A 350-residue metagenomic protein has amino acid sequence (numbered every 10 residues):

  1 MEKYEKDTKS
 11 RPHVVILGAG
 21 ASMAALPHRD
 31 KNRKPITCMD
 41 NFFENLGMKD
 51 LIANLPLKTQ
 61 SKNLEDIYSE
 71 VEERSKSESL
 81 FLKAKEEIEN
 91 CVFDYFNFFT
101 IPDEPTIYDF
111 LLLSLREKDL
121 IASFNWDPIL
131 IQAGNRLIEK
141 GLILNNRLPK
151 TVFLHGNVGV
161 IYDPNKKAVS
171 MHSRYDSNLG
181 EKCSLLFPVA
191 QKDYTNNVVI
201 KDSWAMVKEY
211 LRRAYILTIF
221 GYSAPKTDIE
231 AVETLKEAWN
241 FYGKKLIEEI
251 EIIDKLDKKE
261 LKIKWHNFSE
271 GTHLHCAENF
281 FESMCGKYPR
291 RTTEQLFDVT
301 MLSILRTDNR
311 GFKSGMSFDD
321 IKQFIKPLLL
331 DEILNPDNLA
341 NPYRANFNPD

Functional and structural regions predicted by a protein language model:
M1-L17, A21-A25, M206-D350: SIR2/sirtuin-family catalytic core signature
M1-Q132, I138-E139, D350: Gly/serine-rich nucleotide phosphate-binding loop at the start of the catalytic core of nucleotide/ADP-ribose-handling
K9-R11, K31-A53, N165-A168, E181-S184 (+2 more regions): Metal-dependent nucleotidyl/phosphoryl-transfer cores and adjacent nucleic-acid-binding surfaces
V14-G18, L120-N125, I143-N145, K150-H155 (+2 more regions): A structural signal for short, well-ordered beta-strand segments and their strand-loop junctions that often border
P27-D30, G134-N135, N165-K167, A231-V232 (+1 more regions): Short coil/turn segments at secondary-structure boundaries
M48-S61, E65-S75, Y175-E209, T227 (+1 more regions): Acidic, metal/cofactor-coordinating or nucleic-acid-engaging core segments within structured domains
S79-P102, Q132-E209: Active-site gating loop/helix substructures
D103-R116, V198-Y222: Glycine/serine-rich loop-strand microenvironments at binding/catalytic pocket rims
